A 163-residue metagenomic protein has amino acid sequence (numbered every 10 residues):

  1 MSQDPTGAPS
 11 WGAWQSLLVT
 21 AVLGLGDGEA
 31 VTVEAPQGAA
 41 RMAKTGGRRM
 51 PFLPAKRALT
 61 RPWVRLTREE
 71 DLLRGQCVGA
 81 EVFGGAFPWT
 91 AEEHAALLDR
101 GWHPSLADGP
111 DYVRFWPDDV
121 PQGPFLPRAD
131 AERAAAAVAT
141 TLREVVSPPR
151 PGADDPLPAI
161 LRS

Functional and structural regions predicted by a protein language model:
M1-S163: Structured alpha/beta or helical-core interaction and ligand-binding surfaces enriched in interleaved
